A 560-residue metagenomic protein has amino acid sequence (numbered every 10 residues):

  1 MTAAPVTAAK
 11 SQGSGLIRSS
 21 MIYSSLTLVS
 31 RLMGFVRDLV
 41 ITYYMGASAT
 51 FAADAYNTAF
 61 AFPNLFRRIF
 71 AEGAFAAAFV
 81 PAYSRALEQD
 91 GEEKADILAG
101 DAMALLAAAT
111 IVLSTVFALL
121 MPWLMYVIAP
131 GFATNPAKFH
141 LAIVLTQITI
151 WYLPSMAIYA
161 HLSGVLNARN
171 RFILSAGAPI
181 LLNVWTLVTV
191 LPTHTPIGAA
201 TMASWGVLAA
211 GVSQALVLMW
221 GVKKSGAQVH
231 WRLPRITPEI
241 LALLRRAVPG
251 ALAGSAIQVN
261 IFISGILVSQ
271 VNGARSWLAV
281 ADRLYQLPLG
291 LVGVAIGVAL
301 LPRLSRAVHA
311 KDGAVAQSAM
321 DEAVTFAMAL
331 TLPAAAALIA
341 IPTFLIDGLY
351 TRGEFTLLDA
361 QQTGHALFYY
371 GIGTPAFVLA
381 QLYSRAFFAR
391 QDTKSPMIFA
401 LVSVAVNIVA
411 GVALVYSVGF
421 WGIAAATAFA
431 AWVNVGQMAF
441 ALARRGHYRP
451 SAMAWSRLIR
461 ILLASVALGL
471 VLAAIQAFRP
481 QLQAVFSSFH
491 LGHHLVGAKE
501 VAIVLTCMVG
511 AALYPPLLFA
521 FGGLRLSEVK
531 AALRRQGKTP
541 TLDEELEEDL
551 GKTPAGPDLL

Functional and structural regions predicted by a protein language model:
M1-L560: Membrane-embedded alpha-helical bundles of multi-pass transporters/translocases, especially carrier/permease families
